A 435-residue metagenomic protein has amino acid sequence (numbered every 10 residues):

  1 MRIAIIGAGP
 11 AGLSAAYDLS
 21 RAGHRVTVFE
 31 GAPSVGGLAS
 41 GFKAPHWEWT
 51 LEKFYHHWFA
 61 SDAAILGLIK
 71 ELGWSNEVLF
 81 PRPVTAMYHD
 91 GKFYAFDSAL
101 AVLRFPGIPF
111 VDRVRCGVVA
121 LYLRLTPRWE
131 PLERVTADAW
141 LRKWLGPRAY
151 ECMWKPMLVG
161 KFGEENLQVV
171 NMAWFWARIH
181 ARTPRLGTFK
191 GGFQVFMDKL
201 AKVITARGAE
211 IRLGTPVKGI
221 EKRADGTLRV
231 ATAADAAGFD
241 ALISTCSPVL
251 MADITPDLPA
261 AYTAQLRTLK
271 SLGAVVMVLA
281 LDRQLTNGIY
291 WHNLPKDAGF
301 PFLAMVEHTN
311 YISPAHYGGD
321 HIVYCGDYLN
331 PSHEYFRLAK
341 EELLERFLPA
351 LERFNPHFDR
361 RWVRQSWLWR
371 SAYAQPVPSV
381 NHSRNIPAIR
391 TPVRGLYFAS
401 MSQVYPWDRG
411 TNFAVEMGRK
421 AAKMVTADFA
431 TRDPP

Functional and structural regions predicted by a protein language model:
R2-V28: N-terminal Rossmann-like FAD-binding beta1-loop-alpha1 element of flavoenzymes
G7, F80-R82, L213-T215, E221 (+2 more regions): Short loop/edge segments at beta-strand edges and connector loops that shape dinucleotide/nucleotide cofactor-binding
A11, S34, V249: Conserved Rossmann-like nucleotide-cofactor binding loop
S20-P45: Glycine-rich FAD pyrophosphate-binding loop
A22, K218-V323, Y328-R337, E341 (+2 more regions): Mid-domain catalytic core of redox enzymes that form a hydrophobic substrate pocket/lid adjacent to a catalytic redox
H46-P131, K143: Dinucleotide-binding Rossmann-like beta1-alpha1 core, especially the glycine-rich loop that anchors the ADP
I108, G117-I220: Active-site/ligand-binding neighborhood in enzyme catalytic cores
M305-P435: Conserved flavin/dinucleotide-binding core of flavoenzymes
